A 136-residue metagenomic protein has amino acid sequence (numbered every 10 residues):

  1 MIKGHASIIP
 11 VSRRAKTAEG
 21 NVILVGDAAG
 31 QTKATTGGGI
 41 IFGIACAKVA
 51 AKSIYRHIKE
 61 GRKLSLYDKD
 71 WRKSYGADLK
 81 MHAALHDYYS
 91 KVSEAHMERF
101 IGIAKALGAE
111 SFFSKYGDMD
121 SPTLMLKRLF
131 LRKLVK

Functional and structural regions predicted by a protein language model:
M1-I54, K59, L66: FAD/FMN-dependent oxidoreductases across multiple families
K52-K136: C-terminal helical "tail/cap" subdomain of flavin- and related membrane-associated enzymes
